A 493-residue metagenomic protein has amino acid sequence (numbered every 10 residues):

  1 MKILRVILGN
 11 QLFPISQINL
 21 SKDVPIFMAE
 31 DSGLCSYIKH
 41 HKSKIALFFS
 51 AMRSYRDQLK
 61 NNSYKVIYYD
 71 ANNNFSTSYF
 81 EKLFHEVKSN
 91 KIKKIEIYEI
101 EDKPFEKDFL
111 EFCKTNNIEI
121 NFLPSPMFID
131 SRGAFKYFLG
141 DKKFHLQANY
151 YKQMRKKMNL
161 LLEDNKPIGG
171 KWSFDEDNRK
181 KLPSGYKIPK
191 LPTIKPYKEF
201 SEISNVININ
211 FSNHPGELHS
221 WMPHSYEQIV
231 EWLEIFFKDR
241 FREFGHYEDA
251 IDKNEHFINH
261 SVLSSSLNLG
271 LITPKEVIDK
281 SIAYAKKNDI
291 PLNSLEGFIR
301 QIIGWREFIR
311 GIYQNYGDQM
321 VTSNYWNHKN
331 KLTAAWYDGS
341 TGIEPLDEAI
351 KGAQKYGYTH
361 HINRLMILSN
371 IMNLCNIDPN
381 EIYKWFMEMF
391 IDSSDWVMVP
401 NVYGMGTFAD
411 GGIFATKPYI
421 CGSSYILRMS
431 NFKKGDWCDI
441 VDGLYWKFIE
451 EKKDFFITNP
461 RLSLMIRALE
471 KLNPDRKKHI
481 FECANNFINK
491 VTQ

Functional and structural regions predicted by a protein language model:
M1-A71: N-terminal beta-strand-loop-alpha-helix module at the start of alpha/beta ligand-binding or catalytic domains
L4-N10, N210, W221-F244, L295-T333: Active-site cores of enzymes that catalyze phosphoryl transfer or operate on phosphate-rich substrates
V6-N10, A29-E30, Y69-A71, I97-I100 (+4 more regions): Short His-Asn-centered micro-motif
L47-I67, E96-I97, G357-N380: Hydrophobic/aromatic-rich, well-ordered segments within soluble, folded domains that form packed cores
S78-M222, Y403: Beta-rich, aromatic/charged-enriched effector core domains that present basic-aromatic interfaces for binding
M158-F298, F448-E451, F456-Q493: Glycine/tryptophan-enriched, flexible segments
V262, L267, I272-I440: Active-site-proximal binding-pocket segments
D442-L444: Long, charge-rich alpha-helical interaction segments
